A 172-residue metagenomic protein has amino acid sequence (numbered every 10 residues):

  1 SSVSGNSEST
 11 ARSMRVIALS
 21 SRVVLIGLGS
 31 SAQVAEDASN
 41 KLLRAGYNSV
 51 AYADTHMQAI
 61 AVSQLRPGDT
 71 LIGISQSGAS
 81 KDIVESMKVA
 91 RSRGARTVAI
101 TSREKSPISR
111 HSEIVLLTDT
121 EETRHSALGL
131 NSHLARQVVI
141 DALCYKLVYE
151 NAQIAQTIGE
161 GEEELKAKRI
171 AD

Functional and structural regions predicted by a protein language model:
S2-L19: A short, well-structured juxtamembrane/interface segment
L19-V138, C144-N151: Glycine-rich phosphate-binding loops that contact phosphosugars or nucleotide phosphates
A152-D172: A short, charged, Gly/Pro-tolerant segment at domain boundaries
